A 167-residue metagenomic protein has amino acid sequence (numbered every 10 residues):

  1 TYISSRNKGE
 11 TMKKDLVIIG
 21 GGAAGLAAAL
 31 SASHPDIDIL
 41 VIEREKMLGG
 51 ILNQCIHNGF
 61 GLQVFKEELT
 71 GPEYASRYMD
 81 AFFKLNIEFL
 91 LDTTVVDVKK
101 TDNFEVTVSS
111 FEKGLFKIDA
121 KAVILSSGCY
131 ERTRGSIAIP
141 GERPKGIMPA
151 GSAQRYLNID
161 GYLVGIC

Functional and structural regions predicted by a protein language model:
T1-R6, M12-I19, Y78-D80, K84-G165: FAD-binding core/adjacent interface of flavoenzyme oxidoreductases
L16-R77, G165-C167: Beta1-alpha1 glycine-rich phosphate/pyrophosphate-binding loop at the start of Rossmann-like nucleotide-binding domains
